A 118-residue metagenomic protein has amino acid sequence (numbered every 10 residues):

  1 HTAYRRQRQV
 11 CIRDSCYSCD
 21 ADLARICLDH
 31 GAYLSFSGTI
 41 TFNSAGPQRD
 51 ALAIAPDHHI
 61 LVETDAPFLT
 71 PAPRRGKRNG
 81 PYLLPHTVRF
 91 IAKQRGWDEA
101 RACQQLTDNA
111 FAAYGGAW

Functional and structural regions predicted by a protein language model:
H1-I12: Single conserved hydrophobic/aromatic residue that forms the stacking wall/gate of nucleotide- or nucleobase-binding
Q9, L23-S37, P56-H59: Glycine-enriched alpha-helix->loop->beta-strand junction motifs that scaffold or abut catalytic
R13-S15, S35, L61-E63: Structural detector of well-ordered beta-strand residues that form the stable sheet scaffold of enzyme domains
S15, C27, L52, D65 (+1 more regions): Conserved, mostly hydrophobic/aromatic
C16, A32, T39-I40, A66-P67: Active-site metal-binding loops of divalent metal-dependent hydrolases
S35-D50: Active-site glycine- and acidic-residue-rich loops that bind and position anionic ligands or nucleotide-like cofactors
H58-G80: Short acidic/histidine-rich active-site segments
Y82-W118: Mid-to-C-terminal alpha-helical segments outside catalytic/metal-binding sites
